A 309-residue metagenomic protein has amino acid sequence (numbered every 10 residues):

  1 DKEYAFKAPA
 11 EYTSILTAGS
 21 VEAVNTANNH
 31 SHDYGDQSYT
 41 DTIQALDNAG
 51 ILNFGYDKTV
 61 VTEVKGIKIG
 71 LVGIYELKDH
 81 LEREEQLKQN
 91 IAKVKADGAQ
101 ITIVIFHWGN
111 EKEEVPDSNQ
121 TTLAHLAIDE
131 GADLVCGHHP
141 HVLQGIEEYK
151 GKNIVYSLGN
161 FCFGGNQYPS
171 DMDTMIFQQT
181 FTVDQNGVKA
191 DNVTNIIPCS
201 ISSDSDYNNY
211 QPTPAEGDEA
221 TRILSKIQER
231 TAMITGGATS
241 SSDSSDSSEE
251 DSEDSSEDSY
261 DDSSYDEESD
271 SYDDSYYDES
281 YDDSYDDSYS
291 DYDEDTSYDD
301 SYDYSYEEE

Functional and structural regions predicted by a protein language model:
D1-D246, Y302, Y306: Acidic, metal/ion-coordinating pockets
G237-E309: Ser/Thr/Gly/Pro-rich low-complexity, disordered linker/stalk segments of secreted and cell-surface proteins
